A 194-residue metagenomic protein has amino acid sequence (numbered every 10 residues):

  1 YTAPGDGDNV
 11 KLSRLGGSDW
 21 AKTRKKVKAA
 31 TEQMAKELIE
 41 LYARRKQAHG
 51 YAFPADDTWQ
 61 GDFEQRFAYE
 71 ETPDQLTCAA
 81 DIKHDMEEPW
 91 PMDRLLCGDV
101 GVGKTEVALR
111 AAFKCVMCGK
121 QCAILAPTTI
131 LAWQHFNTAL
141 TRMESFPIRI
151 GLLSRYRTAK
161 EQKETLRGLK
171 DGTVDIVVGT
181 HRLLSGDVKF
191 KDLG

Functional and structural regions predicted by a protein language model:
Y1-D74: Upstream accessory/linker segments immediately N-terminal to the RecA-like ATPase cores of bacterial MutS and a subset
A68-M92, E106-V107: N-terminal pre-P-loop "Q-motif" helix
Q75, V100, T128, V178: Conserved hydrophobic/aromatic pocket- or pore-lining residues that grip, position, or stack substrates in active sites
E87-G98, E106, G119-Q121, V174: Pre-Walker A (Motif I) flank of P-loop NTPase domains
D93, V107-F136, E144-R149: Conserved SF1/SF2 helicase motif Ia
G103: Conserved glycine(s) of the Walker
W133-S145, E161-G168: Short amphipathic alpha-helical segment within the helicase RecA-like ATPase core that mediates nucleic-acid
L153-V177, L184-L193: Conserved motor-coupling elements within RecA-like helicase/translocase cores
